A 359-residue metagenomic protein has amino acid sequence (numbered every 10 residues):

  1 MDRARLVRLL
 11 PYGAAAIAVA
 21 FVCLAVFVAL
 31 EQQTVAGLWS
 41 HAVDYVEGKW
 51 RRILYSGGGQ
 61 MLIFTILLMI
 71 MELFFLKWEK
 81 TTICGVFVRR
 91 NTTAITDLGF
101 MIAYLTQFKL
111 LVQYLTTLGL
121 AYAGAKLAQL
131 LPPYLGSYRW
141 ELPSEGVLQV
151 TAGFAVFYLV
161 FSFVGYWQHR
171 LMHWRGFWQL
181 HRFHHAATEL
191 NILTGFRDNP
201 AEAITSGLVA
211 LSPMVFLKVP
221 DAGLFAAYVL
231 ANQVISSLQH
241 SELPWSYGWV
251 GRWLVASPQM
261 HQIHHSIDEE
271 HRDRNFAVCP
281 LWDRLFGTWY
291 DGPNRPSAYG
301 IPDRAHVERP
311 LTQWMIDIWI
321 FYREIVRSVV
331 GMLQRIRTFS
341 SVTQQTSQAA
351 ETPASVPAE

Functional and structural regions predicted by a protein language model:
M1-D2, K77-T82, R90, T106 (+4 more regions): Alpha-helix capping and helix-coil boundary motifs
D2-G58, F177, A186-D198, F216-V219 (+1 more regions): Cytosolic/stromal cytosol-facing helical appendages immediately following the last transmembrane segment
V19-A29, Y55-Y134, A152-G165: Specific transmembrane helices
A36-R52, C84-T92, P133-E141: Perimembrane loop-to-helix junctions flanking transmembrane segments
I102-P302: Membrane-embedded catalytic scaffold of the fatty acid hydroxylase/desaturase
